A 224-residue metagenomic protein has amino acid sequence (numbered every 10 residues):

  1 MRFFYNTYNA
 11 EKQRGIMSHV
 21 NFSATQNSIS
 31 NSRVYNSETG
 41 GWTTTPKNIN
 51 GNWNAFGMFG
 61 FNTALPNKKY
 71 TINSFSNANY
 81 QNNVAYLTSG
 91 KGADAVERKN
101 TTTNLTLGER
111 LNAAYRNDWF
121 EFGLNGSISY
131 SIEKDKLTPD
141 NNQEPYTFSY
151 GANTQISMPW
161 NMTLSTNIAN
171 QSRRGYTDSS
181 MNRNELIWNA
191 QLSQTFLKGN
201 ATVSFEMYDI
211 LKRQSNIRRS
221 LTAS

Functional and structural regions predicted by a protein language model:
M1-S224: Exposed, low-structure sequence patches enriched in small/polar residues
